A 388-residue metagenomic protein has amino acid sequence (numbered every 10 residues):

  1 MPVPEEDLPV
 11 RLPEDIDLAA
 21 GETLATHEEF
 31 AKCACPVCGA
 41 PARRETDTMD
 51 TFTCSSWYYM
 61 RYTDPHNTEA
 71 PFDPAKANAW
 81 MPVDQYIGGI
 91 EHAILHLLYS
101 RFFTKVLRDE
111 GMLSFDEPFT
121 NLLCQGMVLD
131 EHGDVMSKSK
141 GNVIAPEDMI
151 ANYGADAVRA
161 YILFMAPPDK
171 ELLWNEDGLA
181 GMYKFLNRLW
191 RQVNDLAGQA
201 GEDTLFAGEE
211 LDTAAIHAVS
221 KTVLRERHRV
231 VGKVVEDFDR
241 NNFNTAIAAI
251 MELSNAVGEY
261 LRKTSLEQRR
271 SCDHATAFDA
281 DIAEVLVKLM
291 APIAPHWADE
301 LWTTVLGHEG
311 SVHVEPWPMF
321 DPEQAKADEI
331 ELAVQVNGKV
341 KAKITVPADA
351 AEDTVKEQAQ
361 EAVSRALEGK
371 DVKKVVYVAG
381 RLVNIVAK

Functional and structural regions predicted by a protein language model:
R11-T23: Short Cys/His-rich Zn2+-coordinating modules
G21-T51, S56, L172-L173, A256-A277 (+1 more regions): Basic, alpha-helical terminal appendages of large translation-related enzymes
F30-C33, A40-T51, S55-W57, N67-K76 (+2 more regions): Long, charged, mostly alpha-helical binding arms that flank functional sites
C54, Y59-R61, L97, R101-E110: Alpha-helical support elements that line or immediately flank enzyme active sites and cofactor-binding pockets
R61-Y62, F103-T104, K140, R159-L163 (+1 more regions): Short hydrophobic alpha-helical segments that form membrane-spanning helices or hydrophobic packing faces of helical
P82-S100: N-terminal catalytic cores of NTP/NDP-binding nucleotidyl/phosphoryl-transfer enzymes
H96, G154, P295: Short, conserved phosphate/pyrophosphate- and ester-handling motifs at nucleotide-, phospho-/glycolipid
